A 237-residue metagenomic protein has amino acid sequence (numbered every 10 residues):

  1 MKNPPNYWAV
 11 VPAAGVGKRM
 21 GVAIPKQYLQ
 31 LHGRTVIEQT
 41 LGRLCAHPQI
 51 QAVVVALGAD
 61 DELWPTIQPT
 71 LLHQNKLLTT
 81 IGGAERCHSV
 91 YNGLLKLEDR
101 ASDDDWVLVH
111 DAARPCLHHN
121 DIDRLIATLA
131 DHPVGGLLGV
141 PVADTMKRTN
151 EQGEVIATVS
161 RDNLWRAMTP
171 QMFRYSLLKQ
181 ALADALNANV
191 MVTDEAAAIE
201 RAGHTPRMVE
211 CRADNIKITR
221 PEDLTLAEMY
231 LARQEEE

Functional and structural regions predicted by a protein language model:
K2-E62, N75: N-terminal glycine-rich phosphate-binding loop and ensuing alpha1 helix
K2-P5, D99-D103, Y230-E237: Generic C-terminal helix-cap and adjacent flexible tail
V11, I37, G93, D111 (+3 more regions): Residue-level signal for inorganic ion chemistry
E62-Q68: Acidic helix N-cap motif at the loop->helix transition within catalytic regions of sugar-transfer enzymes
T70-D105: Short phosphate-binding loop-to-helix
W106-H110: Short aromatic-hydrophobic micro-motifs that form the base-stacking/packing surface for donor nucleotide recognition
C116-V209, E237: Conserved core of the sugar-phosphate nucleotidyltransferase
N215-E237: Hydrophobic helical membrane-anchoring modules
